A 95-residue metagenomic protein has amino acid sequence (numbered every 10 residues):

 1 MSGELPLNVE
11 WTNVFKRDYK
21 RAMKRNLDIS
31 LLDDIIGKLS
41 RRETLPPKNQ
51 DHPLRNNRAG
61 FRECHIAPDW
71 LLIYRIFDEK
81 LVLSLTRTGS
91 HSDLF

Functional and structural regions predicted by a protein language model:
M1-P68, F77-S84, T88, S92-F95: Basic, Lys/Arg-enriched alpha-helical interface segments
